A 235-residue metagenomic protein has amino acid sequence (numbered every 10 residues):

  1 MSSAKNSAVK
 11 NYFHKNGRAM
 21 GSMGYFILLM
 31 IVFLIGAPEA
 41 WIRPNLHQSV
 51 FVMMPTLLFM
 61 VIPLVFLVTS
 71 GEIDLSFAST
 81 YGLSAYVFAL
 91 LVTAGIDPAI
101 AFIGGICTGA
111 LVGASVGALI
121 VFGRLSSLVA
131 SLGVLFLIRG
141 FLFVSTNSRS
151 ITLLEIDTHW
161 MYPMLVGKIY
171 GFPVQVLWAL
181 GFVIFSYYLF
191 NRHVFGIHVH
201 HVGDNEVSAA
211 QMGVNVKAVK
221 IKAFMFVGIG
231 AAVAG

Functional and structural regions predicted by a protein language model:
M1-I27: Transmembrane alpha-helical segments of polytopic membrane transport and secretion proteins
N11-A19, R43-V52, I96-I100, M164-V176: Interfacial loop-to-helix junctions that mark the boundaries of transmembrane helices in multi-pass membrane
A19-G24, V50, L58, S79-T80 (+4 more regions): Hydrophobic alpha-helical transmembrane segments
Y25-L34, A179-S186: Hydrophobic core of alpha-helical transmembrane segments in multi-pass integral membrane proteins
L28-E39, R43-A94, L119-R124: Single transmembrane alpha-helix segments in multi-pass membrane proteins
T56-L57, Y86, G133-F143, Q211: Small-residue-rich segments of transmembrane alpha-helices in multi-pass membrane proteins, especially helix faces
D97, A101-F102, L111-V116, I120 (+1 more regions): Helix-loop-helix "hairpin" substructures at the membrane interface of multi-pass membrane proteins
S127-H193, V219-K222: Transmembrane helix-bundle core of multi-pass membrane transporters and related energy-transducing complexes
